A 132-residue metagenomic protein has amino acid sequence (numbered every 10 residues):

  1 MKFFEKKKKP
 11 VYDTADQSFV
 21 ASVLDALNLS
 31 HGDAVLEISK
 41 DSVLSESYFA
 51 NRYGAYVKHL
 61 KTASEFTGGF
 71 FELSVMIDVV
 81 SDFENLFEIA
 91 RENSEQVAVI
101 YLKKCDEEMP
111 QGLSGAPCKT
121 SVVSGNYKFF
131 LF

Functional and structural regions predicted by a protein language model:
K2-L27: Class I SAM-dependent methyltransferase Rossmann-like catalytic core, especially the SAM/SAH-binding loop
H31-D41: Conserved class I S-adenosyl-L-methionine
S42-Y53: Conserved SAM-binding loop of SAM-dependent methyltransferases across substrates and taxa, primarily the Class I
G54-F66: A short, well-structured beta->alpha microelement
S64-S74: A short acidic, Gly/Pro-enriched loop at the edge of an enzyme's catalytic core that lines a small-molecule cofactor
S81-A90: A short, conserved alpha-helix within the catalytic core of class I
E95-K104: Conserved beta-strand signature within the Rossmann-like core of class I S-adenosyl-L-methionine
V122-F132: Core SAM-dependent methyltransferase catalytic element
